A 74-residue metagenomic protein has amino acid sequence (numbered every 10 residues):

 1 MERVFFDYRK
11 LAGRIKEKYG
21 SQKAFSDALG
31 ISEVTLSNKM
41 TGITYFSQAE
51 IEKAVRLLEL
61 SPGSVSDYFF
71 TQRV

Functional and structural regions predicted by a protein language model:
M1-G20, A24: A short, Lys/Arg-rich alpha-helix, primarily the initiator
G13, N38, D67: DNA-binding alpha-helical recognition surfaces that contact promoter or target DNA
Y19, Y45-Q48: Residue at a beta-strand N-cap/secondary-structure junction
Y19-N38: Short alpha-helical DNA-recognition segment
T41-G42, E52, F70: Residue-level detection of the helix-turn-helix DNA-binding "recognition helix"
A49-V65: DNA major-groove recognition helix of helix-turn-helix/homeodomain DNA-binding modules
V65-V74: Short amphipathic recognition helices of helix-turn-helix/homeodomain-type DNA-binding modules
